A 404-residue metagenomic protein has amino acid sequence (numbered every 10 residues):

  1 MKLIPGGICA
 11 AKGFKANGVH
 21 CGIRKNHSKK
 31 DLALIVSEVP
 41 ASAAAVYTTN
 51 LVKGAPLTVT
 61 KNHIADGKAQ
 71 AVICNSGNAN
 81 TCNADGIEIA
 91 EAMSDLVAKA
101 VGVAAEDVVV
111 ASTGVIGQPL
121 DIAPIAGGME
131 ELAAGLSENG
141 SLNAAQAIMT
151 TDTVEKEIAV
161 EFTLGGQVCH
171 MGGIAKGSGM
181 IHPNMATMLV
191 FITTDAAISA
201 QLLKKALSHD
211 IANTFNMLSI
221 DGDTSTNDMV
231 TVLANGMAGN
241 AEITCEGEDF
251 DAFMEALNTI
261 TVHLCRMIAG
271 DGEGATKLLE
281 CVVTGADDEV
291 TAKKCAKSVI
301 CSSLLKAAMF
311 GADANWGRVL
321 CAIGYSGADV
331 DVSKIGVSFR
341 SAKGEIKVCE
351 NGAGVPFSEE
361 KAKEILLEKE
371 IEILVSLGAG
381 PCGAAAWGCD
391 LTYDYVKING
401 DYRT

Functional and structural regions predicted by a protein language model:
M1-E88, A92, A98-T404: A structural signal for small-residue-enriched, beta-sheet-centric alpha/beta enzyme cores and oligomeric scaffold folds
